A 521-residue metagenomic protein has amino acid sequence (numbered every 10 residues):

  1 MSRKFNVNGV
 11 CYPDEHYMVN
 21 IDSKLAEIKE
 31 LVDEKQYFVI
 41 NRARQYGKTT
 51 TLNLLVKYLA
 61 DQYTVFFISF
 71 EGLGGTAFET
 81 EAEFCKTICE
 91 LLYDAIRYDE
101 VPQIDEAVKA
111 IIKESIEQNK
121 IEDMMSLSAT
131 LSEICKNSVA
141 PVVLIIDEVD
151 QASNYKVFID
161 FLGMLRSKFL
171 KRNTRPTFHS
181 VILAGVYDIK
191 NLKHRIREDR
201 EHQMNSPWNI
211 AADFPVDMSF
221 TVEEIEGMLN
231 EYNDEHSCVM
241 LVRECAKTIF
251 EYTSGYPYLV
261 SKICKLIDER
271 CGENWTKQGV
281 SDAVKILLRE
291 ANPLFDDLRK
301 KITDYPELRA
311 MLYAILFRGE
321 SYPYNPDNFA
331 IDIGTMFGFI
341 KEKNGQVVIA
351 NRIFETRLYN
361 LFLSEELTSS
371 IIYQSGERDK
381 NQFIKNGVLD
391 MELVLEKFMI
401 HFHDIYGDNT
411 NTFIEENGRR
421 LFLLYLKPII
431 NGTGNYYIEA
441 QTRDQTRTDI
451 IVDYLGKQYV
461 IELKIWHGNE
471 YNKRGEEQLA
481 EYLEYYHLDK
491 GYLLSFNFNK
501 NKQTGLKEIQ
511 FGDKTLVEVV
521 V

Functional and structural regions predicted by a protein language model:
M1-Q36, I189: A short, basic N-terminal segment
G9, Q151-E244, E251-Y252, L266 (+1 more regions): The catalytic "switch" region of P-loop NTPases
E30, E34-Y46, T50-F161, H179 (+1 more regions): P-loop NTPase nucleotide-binding core
T221-F337, K343-N344, I372-N381: Winged-helix-like regulatory helical subdomains adjacent to P-loop NTPase cores
V394-Y437: Acidic-basic catalytic patches of nuclease active cores, encompassing PD-(D/E)XK and other metal-cofactor nuclease
F422, I450-V452, G456-H467, Y482: Conserved catalytic cores of phosphodiester-cleaving nucleases, focusing on short active-site segments
Y425-G456: Active-site metal-binding core of divalent-cation-utilizing nuclease and nuclease-like domains
N472-E476, L483-G512: Nucleic-acid nuclease catalytic cores
